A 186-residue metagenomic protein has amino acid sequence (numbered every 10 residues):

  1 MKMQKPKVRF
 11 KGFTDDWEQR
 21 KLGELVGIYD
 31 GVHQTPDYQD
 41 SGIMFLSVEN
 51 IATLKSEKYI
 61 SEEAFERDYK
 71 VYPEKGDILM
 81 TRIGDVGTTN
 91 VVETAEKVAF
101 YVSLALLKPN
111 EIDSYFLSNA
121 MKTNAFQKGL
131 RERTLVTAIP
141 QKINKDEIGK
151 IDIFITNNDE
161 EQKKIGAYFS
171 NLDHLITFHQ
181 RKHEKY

Functional and structural regions predicted by a protein language model:
M1-D15, R181-Y186: Short amphipathic coiled-coil heptad-repeat segments
Q4, H33, K97-L104, V136-E161: A short glycine-rich beta-alpha junction/loop motif
R9-V32: Non-catalytic DNA-recognition/assembly elements of restriction-modification systems
R20, E57-K58, F178-Y186: Short, tandemly repeated low-complexity microdomains enriched for cysteine and small residues
Q34-A52: Short beta-strand/loop turn elements enriched in aromatics
S47-E49, E57-K58, E63-Q127, I139: A short beta-sheet element
K163-L175, H179-Q180: Extracellular/lumenal glycan-associated surfaces
